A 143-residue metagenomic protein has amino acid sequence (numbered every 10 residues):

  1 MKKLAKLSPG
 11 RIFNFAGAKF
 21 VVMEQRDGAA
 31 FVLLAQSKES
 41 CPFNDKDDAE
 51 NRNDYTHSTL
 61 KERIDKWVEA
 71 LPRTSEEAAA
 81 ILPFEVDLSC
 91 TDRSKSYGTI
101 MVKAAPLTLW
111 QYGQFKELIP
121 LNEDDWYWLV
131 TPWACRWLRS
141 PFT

Functional and structural regions predicted by a protein language model:
M1-T143: Collagenous Gly-X-Y triple-helix signature in extracellular proteins
